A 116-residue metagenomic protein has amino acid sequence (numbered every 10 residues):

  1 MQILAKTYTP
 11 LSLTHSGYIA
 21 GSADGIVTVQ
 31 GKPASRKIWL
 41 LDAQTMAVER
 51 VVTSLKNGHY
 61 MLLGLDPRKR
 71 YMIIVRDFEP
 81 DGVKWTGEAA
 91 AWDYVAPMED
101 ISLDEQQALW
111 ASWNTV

Functional and structural regions predicted by a protein language model:
M1-V116: Long luminal/extracellular ectodomains of secretory-pathway precursor proteins
